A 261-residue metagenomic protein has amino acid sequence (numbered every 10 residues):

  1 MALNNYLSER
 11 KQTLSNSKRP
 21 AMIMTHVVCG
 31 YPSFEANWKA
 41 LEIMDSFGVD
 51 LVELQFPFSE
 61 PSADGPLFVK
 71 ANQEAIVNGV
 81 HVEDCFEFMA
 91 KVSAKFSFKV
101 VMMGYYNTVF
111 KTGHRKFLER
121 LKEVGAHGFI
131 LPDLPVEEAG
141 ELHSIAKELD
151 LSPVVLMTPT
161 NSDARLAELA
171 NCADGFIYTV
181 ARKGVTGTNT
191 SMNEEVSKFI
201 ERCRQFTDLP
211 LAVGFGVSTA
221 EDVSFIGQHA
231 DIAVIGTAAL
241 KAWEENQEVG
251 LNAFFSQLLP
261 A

Functional and structural regions predicted by a protein language model:
M1-T13, F58-F68, V77-A90, V109-R115 (+5 more regions): Active-site-adjacent beta->alpha loops and helix N-cap segments on the catalytic face of soluble alpha/beta enzymes
S17-M24, K95-Y105, A146-L156, R204-F215: Short beta-strand/loop segments at the ligand-binding rim of alpha/beta enzyme cores
T25, M44, V52-Q55, L121 (+3 more regions): Conserved, mostly hydrophobic/aromatic
V27-V28, S33, M103-K111, P135-V136 (+2 more regions): Glycine-rich beta-to-alpha transition loops that act as phosphate-gripper elements at the mouths of alpha/beta enzyme
F34-S46, N161-N171, V213, V217-A233: Catalytic cores of alpha/beta
V49-P61, V124, G128-I130, P135 (+3 more regions): Glycine-rich phosphate-binding active-site loops on the catalytic face of alpha/beta enzymes
L149-G187: Histidine/lysine/aspartate-rich catalytic loop segments that bind and position anionic ligands
E201-L209, S218-A261: Alpha/beta catalytic cores of nucleotide-metabolism and tRNA/nucleoside-modifying enzymes
